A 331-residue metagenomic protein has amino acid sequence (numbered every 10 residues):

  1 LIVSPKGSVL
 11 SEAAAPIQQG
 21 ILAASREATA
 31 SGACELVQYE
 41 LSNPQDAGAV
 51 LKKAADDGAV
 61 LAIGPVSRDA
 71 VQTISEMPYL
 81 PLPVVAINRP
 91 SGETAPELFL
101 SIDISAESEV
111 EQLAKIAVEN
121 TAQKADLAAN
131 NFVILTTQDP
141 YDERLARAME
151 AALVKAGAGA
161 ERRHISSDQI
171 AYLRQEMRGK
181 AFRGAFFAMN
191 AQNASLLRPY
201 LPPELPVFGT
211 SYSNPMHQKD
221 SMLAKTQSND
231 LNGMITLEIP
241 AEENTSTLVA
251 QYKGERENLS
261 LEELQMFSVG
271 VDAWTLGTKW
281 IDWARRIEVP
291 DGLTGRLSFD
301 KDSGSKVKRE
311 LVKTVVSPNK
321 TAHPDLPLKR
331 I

Functional and structural regions predicted by a protein language model:
L1-I17, F132-L135: Short beta-strand segments enriched in small/hydrophobic residues
E12-P16, S31-G92: Beta-alpha junction/loop-to-helix N-cap segments that form part of ligand/metal-binding clefts
E12-T29, E109-Q112, P140-G159: Short, solvent-exposed amphipathic alpha-helices that sit in or adjacent to ligand/effector-binding or catalytic
C34-A55, V110-Q112, R144, S166-G179: Structural motif
Q72-V84, N130-V133, Y141-T236: Extracellular/periplasmic bilobed ligand-binding domains
S101-V133, R144, P240-L248, V269-L276: Hydrophobic alpha-helical segments within soluble ligand-binding/sensing domains
R198-V271, I281-R285: Extracellular/periplasmic periplasmic-binding protein-like sensory domains
E255-D325: Segments of small-molecule ligand-sensing domains
